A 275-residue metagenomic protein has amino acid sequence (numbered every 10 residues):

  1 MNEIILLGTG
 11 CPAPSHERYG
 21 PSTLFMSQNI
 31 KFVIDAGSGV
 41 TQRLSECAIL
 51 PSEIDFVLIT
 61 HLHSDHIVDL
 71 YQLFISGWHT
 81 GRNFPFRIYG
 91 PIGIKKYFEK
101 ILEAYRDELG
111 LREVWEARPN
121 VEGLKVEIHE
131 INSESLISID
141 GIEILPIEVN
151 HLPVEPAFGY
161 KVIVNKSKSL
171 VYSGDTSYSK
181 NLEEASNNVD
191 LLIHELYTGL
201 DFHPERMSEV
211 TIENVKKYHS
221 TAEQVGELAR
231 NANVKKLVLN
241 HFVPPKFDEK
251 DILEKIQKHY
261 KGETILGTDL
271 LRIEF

Functional and structural regions predicted by a protein language model:
M1-V171, S177-E184, D251-F275: Binuclear metal-dependent hydrolase catalytic cores
S169-V171, S177-L271: Cap/insert and terminal regions of metallo-dependent hydrolase folds
